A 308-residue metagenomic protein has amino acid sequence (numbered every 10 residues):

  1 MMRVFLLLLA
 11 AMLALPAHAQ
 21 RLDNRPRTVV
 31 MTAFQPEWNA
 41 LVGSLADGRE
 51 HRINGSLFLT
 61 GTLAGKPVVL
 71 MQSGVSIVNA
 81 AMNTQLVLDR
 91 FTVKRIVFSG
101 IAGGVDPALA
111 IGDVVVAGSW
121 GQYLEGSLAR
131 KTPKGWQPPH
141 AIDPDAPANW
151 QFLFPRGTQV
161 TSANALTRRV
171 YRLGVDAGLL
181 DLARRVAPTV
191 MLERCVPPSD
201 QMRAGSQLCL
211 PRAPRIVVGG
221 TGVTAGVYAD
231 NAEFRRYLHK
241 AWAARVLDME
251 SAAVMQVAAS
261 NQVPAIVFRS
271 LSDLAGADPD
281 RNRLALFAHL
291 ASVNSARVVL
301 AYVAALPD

Functional and structural regions predicted by a protein language model:
V4-A14: Bacterial N-terminal signal peptides
L15-A19: Sec/Tat signal peptide C-region and signal peptidase I cleavage site
Q20-D308: Accessory terminal and edge-of-domain segments that mediate assembly/interaction and cofactor placement around
